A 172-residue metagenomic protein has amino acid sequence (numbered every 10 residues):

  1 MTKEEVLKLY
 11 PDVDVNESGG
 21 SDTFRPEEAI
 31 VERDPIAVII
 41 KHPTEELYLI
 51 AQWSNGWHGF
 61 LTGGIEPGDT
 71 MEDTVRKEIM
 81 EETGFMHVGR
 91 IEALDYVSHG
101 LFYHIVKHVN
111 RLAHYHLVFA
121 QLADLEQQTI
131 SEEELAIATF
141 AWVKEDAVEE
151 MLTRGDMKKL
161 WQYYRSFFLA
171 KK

Functional and structural regions predicted by a protein language model:
M1-A37, P43: Acidic, metal-coordinating catalytic segment for phosphate/diphosphate chemistry, firing primarily on the Nudix
I30, Q127-Q128, Y163: Glycine-aromatic-enriched surface loops/turns that form tight recognition elements
I40-T44, W53, A120-L122: Active-site beta-strand termini and strand-to-loop segments that position acidic
L47-Y48: Entry beta-strands of beta-propeller and related beta-repeat scaffolds
A51-H58: Short, flexible turn/loop "capping" segments at secondary-structure junctions
G59-G63: A short gly/proline-enriched turn/hairpin at secondary-structure junctions
I65-E92, V97-D156: Unchanged
T153-K172: Charged phosphate-binding loop/patch that engages nucleotide di/tri-phosphates or the phosphate backbone of nucleic
